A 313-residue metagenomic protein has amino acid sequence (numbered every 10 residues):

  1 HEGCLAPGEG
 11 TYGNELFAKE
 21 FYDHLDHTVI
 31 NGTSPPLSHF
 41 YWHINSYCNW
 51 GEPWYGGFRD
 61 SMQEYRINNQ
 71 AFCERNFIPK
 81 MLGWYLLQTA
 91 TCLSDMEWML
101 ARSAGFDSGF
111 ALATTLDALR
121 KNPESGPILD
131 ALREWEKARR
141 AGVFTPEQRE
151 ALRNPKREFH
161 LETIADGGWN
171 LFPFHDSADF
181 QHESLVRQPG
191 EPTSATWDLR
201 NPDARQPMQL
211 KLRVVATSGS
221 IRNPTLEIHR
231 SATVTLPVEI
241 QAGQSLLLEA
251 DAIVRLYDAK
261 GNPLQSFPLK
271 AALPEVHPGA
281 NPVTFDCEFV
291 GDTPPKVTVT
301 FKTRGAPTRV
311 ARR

Functional and structural regions predicted by a protein language model:
H1-G3, T33-P35, T114-T115, L212-V214 (+2 more regions): Active-site proximal loops enriched in glycine and acidic residues that flank catalytic Cys/His/Asp and coordinate
H1-P7, S103: Short acidic catalytic loops
T11-N122: Glycan-recognition surfaces
F17-L25, L132-R139, F285: Hydrophobic, Leu/Ile/Phe/Ala-enriched alpha-helical segments that form helix-helix packing faces
I30-P35, P146-E150, T235-Q241: A generic structural motif
L82-L87, P189-T193, P263-Q265: Short linear interaction motifs
R102, F106-Q209: Carbohydrate-binding surfaces of carbohydrate-active enzymes
N201-R313: Intrinsically disordered, low-complexity segments enriched in serine, threonine, and glycine
